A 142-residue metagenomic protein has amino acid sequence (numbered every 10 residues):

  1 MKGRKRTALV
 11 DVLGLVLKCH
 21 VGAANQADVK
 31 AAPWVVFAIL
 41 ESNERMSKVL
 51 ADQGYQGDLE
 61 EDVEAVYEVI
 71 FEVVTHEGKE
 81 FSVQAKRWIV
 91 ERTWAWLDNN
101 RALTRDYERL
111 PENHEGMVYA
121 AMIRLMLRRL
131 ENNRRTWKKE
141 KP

Functional and structural regions predicted by a protein language model:
M1-I70, M122, T136-P142: Polybasic low-complexity intrinsically disordered regions
A23, T75-E80: Short, acidic/turn-prone active-site loops that include or flank metal/cofactor- and phosphate-binding residues
G57-E61, V66, E80-P142: Basic, amphipathic alpha-helical segments enriched in Lys/Arg and hydrophobic/aromatic residues
